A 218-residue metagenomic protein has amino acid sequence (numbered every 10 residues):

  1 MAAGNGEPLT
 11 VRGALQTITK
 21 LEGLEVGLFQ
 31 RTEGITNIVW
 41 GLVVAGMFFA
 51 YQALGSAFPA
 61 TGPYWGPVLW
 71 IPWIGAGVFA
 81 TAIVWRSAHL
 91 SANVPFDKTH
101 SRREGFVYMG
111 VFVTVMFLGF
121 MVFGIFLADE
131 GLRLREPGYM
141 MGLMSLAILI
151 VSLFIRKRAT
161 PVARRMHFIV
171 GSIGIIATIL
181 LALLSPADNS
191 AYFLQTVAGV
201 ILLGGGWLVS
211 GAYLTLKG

Functional and structural regions predicted by a protein language model:
M1-I35: N-terminal juxtamembrane cytosolic/stromal segments of multi-pass membrane proteins
F29-Q30, A92-R103, E130, K157-A163 (+1 more regions): Membrane-interface helix-boundary motifs at transmembrane edges
T32-F126: Selected alpha-helical membrane-embedding segments in polytopic membrane proteins
T36, P67-A76, E136-G142, F168-V170 (+1 more regions): Alpha-helical transmembrane segments of polytopic membrane proteins
A57-V68, G124-Y139, L183-T196: Membrane-helix interface and helix-disruption motif detector
G110-V170: Membrane-proximal helix-loop-helix units in multi-pass membrane proteins
A147-G218: Terminal transmembrane helical module of multi-pass membrane proteins
